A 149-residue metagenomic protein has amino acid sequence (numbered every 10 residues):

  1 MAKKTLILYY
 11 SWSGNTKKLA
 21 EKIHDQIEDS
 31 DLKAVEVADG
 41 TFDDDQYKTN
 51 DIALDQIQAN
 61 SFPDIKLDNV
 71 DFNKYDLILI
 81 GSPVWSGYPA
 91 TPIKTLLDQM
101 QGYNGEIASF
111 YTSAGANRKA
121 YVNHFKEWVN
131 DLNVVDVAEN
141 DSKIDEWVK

Functional and structural regions predicted by a protein language model:
M1-I78, G87-P89, D98, D131-V134 (+2 more regions): N-terminal beta1-alpha1-beta2 submodule of the flavodoxin-like/Rossmannoid cofactor-binding fold
S82-P83: Glycine-rich, N-terminal phosphate-binding loop of Rossmann-like dinucleotide-binding domains
P89-A90, R118: Alpha-helix N-cap/helix-start motif
P92-L97, Y121-H124: Short alpha-helix in the alpha/beta-hydrolase fold that links the catalytic acid
G102-E106: A short helix->loop->beta-strand "cap" motif at the edges of active sites that frequently abuts
A108-K143: Short, glycine-/small-residue-rich phosphate/pyrophosphate-handling segment
